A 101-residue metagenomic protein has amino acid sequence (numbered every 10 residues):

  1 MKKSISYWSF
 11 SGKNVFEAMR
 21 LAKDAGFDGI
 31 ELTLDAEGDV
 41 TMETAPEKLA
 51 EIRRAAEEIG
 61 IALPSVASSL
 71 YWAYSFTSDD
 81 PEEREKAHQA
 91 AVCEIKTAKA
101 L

Functional and structural regions predicted by a protein language model:
M1-A100: N-terminal pre-domain/capping segments
